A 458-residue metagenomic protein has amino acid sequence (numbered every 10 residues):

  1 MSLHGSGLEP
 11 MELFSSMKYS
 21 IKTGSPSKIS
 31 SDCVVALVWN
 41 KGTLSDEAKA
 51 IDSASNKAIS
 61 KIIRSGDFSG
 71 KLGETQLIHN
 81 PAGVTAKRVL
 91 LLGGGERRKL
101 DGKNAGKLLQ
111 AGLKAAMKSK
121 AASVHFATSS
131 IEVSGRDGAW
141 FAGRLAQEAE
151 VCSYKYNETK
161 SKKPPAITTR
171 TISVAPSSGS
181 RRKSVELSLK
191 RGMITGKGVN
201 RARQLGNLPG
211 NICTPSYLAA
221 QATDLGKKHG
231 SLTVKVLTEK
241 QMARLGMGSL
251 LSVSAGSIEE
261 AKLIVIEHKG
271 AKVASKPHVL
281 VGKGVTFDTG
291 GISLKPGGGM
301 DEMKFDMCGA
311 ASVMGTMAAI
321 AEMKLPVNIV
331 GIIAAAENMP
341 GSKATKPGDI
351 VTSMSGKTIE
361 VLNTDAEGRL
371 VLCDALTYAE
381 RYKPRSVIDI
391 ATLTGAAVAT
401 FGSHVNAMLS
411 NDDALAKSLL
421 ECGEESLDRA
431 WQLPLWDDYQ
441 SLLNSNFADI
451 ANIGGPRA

Functional and structural regions predicted by a protein language model:
E12-G284: Short amphipathic alpha-helical segment within the helicase RecA-like ATPase core that mediates nucleic-acid
D67-S69, L218-A458: A generic structural signal for tightly packed, nonpolar segments enriched in small/aliphatic residues
